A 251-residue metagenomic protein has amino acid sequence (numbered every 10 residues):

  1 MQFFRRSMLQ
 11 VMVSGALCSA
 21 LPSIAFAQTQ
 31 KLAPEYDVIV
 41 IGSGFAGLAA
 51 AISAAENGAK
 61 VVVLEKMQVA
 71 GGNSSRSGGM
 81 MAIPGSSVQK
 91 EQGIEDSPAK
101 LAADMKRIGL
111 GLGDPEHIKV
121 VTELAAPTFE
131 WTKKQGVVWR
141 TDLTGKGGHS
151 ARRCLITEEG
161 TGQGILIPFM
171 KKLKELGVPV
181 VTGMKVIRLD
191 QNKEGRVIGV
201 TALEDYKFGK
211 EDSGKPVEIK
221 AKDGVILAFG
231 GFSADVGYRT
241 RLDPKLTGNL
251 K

Functional and structural regions predicted by a protein language model:
M1-G15: N-terminal secretory signal peptides and thylakoid transit peptides that target proteins across membranes
A25-A27: Boundary at the C-terminal end of the N-terminal hydrophobic targeting segment
L32-G44: Beta1/beta-strand and adjacent pyrophosphate-binding region of the FAD-binding site in flavoprotein oxidoreductases
G47: N-terminal Rossmann-fold NAD(P) dinucleotide-binding loop
A54: Aromatic pocket-lining residues of Rossmann-like dinucleotide-binding sites
K60, K66-P179, G183-R188, G195-R196 (+1 more regions): Conserved N-terminal/central alpha/beta ligand/cofactor-binding core
Q191-E218: Conserved beta-strand-loop-beta-strand element in the redox core of flavoprotein oxidoreductases
K207-G214, K220-K251: Glycine-rich loop(s) and the adjacent beta-strand/alpha-helix scaffold that form part
